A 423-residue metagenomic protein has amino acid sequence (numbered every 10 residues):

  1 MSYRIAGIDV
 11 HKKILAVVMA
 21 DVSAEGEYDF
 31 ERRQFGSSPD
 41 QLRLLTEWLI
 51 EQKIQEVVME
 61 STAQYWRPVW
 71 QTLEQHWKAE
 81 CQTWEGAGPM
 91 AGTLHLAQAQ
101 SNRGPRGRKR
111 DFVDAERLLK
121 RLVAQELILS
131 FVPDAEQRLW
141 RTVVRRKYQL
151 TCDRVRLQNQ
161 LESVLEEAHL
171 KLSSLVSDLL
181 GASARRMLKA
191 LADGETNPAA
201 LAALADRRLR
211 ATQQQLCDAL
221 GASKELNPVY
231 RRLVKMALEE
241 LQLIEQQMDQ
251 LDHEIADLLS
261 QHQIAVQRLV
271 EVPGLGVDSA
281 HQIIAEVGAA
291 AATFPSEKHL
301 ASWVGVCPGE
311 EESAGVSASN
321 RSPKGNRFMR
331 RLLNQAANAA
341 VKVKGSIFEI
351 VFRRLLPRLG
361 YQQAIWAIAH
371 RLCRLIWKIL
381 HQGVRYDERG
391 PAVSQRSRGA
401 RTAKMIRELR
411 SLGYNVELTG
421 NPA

Functional and structural regions predicted by a protein language model:
M1-A423: A detector of single, family-specific signature residues that are central to catalytic or substrate-handling motifs
